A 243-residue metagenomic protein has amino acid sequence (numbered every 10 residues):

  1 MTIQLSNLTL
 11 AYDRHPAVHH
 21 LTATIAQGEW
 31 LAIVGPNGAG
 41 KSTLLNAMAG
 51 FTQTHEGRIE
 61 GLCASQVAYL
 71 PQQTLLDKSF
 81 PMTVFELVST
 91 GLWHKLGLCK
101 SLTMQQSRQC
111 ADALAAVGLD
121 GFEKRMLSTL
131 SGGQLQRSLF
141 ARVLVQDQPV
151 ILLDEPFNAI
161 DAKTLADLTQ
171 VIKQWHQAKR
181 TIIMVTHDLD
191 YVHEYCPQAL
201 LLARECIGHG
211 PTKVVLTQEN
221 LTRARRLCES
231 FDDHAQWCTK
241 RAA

Functional and structural regions predicted by a protein language model:
A49: Helix-to-loop junction immediately C-terminal to a conserved catalytic motif
M104-F122: Conserved ABC ATPase "signature" region
M126-L130, Q134: Conserved ABC ATPase signature
I151-E155: Catalytic Walker B motif of ABC-type/P-loop ATPase nucleotide-binding domains
T186-H187: H-loop/switch region of ABC-family ATPase nucleotide-binding domains
A199-T212: H-loop (His-switch) and adjacent beta-strand-loop-beta switch element of ABC-type ATPase nucleotide-binding domains
K213-A243: ABC ATPase nucleotide-binding domains
